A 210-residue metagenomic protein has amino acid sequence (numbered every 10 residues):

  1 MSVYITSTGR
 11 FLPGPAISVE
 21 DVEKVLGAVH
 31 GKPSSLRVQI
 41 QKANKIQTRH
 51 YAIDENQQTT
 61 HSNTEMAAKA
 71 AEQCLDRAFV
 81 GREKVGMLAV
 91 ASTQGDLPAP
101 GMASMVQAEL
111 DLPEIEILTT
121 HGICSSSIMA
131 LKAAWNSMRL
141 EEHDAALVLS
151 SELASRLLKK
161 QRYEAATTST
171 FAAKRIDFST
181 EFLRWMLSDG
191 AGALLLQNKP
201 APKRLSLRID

Functional and structural regions predicted by a protein language model:
M1-H61, A173-D210: Condensing-enzyme catalytic core mediating Claisen C-C bond formation in acyl metabolism
K32-K42, S62-A78, M102: Short, well-ordered amphipathic alpha-helical segments that serve as non-catalytic structural scaffolds within diverse
Q58-E65, G122: Short, surface-exposed alpha-helical recognition segments that flank or form part of ligand/macromolecule-binding
E72, D76-E83, L97-P100, S104-D210: Acyl-thioester C-C bond-transforming condensing/cleaving domain
G86-T93: Short glycine-rich or small-residue beta-strand-to-loop segments that form or flank ligand, phosphate, metal/Fe-S
